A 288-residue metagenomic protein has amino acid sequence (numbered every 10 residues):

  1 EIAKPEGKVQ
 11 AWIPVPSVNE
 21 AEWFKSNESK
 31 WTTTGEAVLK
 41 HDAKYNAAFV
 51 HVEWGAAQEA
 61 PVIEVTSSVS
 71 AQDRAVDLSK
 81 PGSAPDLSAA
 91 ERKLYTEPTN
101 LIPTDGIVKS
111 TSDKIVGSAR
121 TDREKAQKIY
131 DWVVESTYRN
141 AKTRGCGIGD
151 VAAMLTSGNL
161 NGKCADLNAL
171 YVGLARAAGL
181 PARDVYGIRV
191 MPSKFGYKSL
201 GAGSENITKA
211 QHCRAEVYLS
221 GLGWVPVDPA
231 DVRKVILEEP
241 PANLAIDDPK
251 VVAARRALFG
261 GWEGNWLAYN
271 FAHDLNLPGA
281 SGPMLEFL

Functional and structural regions predicted by a protein language model:
E1-A75: Intrinsically disordered, low-complexity N-terminal segments that are enriched in acidic
K4-G7, A56-P61, R120, A178 (+1 more regions): A short, structured loop/turn motif at beta-sheet edges
V15-S17, S67-V69, G82-S83, Y186-I188 (+1 more regions): A mature extracytoplasmic/lumenal domain signature
E20-E22, Q72-V76, W224, I236 (+1 more regions): Intrinsically disordered, low-complexity acidic/polar segments
N27-K30, S79-S88, P229-V232, M284-E286: Short intrinsically disordered coil segments
D42, V62-G158: Acidic low-complexity segments
S118, D122-Q127, D131-C213, V235-E238: Active-site neighborhood of thiol-dependent amide/isopeptide-bond enzymes
P192-L288: Active-site rim recognition segments
